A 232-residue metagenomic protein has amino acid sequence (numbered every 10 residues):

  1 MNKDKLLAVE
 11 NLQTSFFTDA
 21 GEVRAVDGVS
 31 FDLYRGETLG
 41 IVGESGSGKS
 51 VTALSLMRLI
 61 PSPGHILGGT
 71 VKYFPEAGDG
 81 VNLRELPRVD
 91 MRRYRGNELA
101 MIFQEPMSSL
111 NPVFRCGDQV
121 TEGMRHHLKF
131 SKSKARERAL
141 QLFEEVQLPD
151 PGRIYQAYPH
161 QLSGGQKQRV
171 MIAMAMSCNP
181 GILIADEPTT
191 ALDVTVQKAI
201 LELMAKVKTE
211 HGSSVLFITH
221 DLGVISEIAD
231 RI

Functional and structural regions predicted by a protein language model:
N2-L6, S15-G28, L59-G64, A77-G80 (+3 more regions): A short, flexible loop at the N-terminus of ABC-type nucleotide-binding domains that lies
F74, K134-R153: Conserved ABC ATPase "signature" region
A157-L162, Q166: Conserved ABC ATPase signature
S177-G181: A short, proline-enriched helix->beta-strand linker immediately N-terminal to the Walker B motif in ABC-type P-loop
L183-D186: Catalytic Walker B motif of ABC-type/P-loop ATPase nucleotide-binding domains
K198-H211: Helical segment within the ABC ATPase nucleotide-binding domain
I225-E227: A short, surface-exposed alpha-helical micro-motif characterized by mixed small hydrophobic and charged/polar residues
